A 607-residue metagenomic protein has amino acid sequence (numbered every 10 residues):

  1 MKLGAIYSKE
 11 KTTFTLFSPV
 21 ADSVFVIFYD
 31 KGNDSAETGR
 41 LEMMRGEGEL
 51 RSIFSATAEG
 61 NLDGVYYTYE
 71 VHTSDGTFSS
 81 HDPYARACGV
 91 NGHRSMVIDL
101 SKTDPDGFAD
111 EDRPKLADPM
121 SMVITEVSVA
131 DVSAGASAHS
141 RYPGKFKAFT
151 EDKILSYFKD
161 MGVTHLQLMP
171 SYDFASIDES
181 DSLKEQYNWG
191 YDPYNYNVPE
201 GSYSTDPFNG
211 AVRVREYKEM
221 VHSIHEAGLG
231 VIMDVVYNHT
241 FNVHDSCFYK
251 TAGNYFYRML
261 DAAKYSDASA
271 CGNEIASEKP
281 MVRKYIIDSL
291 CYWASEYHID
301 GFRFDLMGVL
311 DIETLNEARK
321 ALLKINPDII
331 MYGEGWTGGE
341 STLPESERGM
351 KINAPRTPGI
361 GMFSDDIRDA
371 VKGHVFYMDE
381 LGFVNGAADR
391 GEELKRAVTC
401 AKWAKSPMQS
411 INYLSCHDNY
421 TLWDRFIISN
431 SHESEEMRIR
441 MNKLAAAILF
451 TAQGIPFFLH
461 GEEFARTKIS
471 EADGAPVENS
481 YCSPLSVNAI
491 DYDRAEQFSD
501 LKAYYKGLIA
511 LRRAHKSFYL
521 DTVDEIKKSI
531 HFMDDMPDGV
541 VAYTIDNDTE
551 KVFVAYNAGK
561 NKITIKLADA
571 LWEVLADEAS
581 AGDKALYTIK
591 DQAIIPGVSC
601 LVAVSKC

Functional and structural regions predicted by a protein language model:
M1-K11, G39-R40, G46-G144: The feature marks proteins involved in alpha-glucan
E10-T15, P19-D22, I530-A568: Carbohydrate-binding surface patches
L16, Y69, V127, L168 (+9 more regions): Conserved, mostly hydrophobic/aromatic
S18, D63-V65, L586-C607: C-terminal beta-strand-rich structural cap/linker in extracellular carbohydrate-active enzymes
N91, I98, R319-A465, I469-E471 (+5 more regions): Conserved alpha/beta catalytic core and glycan-binding cleft of carbohydrate-active enzymes
S128-Y297, M307, T314-N326, I330: Substrate-binding/active-site clefts of carbohydrate-active enzymes
R438, I490, D500, L508-A510 (+3 more regions): C-terminal accessory region downstream of the catalytic core in glycan-modifying enzymes
G454, F458-E471, N488-V552: Glycan-recognition and catalytic regions of carbohydrate-active enzymes
